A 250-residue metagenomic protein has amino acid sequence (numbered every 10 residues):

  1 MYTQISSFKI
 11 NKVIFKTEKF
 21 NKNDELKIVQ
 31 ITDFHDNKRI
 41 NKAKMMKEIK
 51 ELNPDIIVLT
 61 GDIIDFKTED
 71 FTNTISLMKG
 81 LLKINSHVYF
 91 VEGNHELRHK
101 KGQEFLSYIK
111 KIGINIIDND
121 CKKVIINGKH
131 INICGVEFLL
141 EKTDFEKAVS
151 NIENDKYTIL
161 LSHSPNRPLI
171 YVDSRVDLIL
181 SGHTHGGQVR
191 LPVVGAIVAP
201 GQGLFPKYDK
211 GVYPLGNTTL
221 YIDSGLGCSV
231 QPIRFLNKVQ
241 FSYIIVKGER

Functional and structural regions predicted by a protein language model:
M1-N23: N-terminal membrane-anchoring alpha-helices
K16-V29, I114, K122-C134, N154-K156 (+3 more regions): Beta-strand-turn-beta hairpins that frame and shape the catalytic cleft of phosphate-ester-processing enzymes
N21-N115: Membrane-embedded segments
Q30-T32, I56-D62, V88-N94, I117-D120 (+3 more regions): Active-site neighborhood of phospho(di)ester-bond hydrolases with catalytic His/Asp-centered motifs
D33-K38, D65-E69, V136-L140, Y157-T158 (+1 more regions): Short, flexible loop segments at the rims of nucleotide/cofactor-binding pockets, characterized by
I63-F66, N94-R98, K122-V124, F138-E141 (+3 more regions): Solvent-exposed loop/turn segments at secondary-structure junctions within structured extracellular/periplasmic domains
K100, L106-S107, K111-I114, C121 (+4 more regions): Binuclear metal-dependent hydrolase catalytic cores centered on His/Asp/Glu-rich metal-binding motifs
P165-Y243: Conserved beta-sheet core of the metallophosphoesterase superfamily
